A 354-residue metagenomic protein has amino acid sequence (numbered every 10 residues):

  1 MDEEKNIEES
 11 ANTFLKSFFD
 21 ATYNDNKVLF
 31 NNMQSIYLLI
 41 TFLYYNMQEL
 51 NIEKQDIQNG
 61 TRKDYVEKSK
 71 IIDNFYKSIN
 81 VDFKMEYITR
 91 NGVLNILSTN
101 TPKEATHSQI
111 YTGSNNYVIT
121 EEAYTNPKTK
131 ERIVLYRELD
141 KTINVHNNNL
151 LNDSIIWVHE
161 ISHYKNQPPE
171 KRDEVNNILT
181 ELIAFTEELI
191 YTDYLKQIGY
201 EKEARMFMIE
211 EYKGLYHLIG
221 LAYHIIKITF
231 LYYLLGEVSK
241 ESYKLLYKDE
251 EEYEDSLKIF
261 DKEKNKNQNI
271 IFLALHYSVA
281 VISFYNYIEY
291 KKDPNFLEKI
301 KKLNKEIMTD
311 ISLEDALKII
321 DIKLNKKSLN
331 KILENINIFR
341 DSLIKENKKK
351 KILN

Functional and structural regions predicted by a protein language model:
D2-T142, N148, I319, F339 (+1 more regions): Contiguous, non-catalytic segments that form substrate-binding/exosite surfaces or channel walls
T13-N32, L39-N46, E241-N354: C-terminal, non-catalytic "cap/extension" segments appended to globular domains
S17, I71-I79, E160, Y164 (+6 more regions): Generic, well-ordered alpha-helical scaffold segments in large soluble proteins
A21, P168-E174, D193-M206, L235-V238 (+1 more regions): Inter-helical turn/loop segments and adjacent helix faces that build the functional surface of alpha-helical bundle
V145-N152, K171-L182, Y216: Alpha-helix capping and helix-loop boundary segments enriched in small/acidic/polar residues
N149-P169: Active-site recognition of the HExxH zinc-binding catalytic motif
V175-L215, A280: Post-HExxH zinc-binding segment in Zn-dependent metallohydrolases
K196-N269: Long, amphipathic alpha-helical stalk/connector segments used for oligomerization, subunit docking, or mechanical
